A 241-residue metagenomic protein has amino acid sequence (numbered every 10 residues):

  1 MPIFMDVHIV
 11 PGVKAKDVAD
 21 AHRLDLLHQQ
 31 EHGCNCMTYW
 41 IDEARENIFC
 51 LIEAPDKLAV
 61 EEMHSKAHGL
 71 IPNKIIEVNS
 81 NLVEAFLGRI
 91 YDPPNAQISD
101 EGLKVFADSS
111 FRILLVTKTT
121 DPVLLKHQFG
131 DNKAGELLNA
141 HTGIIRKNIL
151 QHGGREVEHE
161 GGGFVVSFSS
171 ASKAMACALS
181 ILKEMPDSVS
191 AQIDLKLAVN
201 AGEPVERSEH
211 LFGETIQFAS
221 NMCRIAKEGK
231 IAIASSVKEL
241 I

Functional and structural regions predicted by a protein language model:
M1-Q30, S80-L114, D121-K126, G135: Short S/T/G/P-rich N-terminal loop/turn motif that feeds into the first structured element of a domain
M5-H8, W40-H64: Short, well-ordered beta-strand segments in beta-rich or mixed alpha/beta enzyme and ligand-binding folds
D20-R23, V60-H68, C177-K183: Short amphipathic alpha-helices in soluble, non-transmembrane regions that often serve as interface/regulatory elements
L26-I48, R155: Short, glycine- and small/hydrophobic-rich beta-strand elements in well-ordered beta-sheets
E53-E84: An amphipathic, aromatic/His-enriched active-site/gating alpha helix that lines ligand/cofactor pockets
E77, K104-K173: Catalytic NTP-binding/metal-coordinating core of nucleotidyl cyclase/transferase enzymes
E136-G153, V165-E203, E214-C223, K227: Alpha-helical scaffold within the catalytic cores of cyclic-nucleotide enzymes
G229-I241: Cytosolic regulatory/linker segments at or just downstream of nucleotide-handling modules in signal-transduction
